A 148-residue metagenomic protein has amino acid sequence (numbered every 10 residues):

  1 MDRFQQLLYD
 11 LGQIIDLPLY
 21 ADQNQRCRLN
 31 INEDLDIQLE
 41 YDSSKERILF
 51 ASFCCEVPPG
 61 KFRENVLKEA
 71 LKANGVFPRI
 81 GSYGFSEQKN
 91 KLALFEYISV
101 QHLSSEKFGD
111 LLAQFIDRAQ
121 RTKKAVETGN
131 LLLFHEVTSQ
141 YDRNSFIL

Functional and structural regions predicted by a protein language model:
M1-Q38, P78: Charge-rich, low-complexity N-terminal segments
Q23, D42-S44, Q88: Structural motif
C27, E46-I48, N90-L92: Hydrophobic residues embedded in beta-strands of well-ordered beta-sheets
I37-E56: A short acidic-to-branched-hydrophobic micro-motif
F53-Y97: Short, internal acidic amphipathic alpha-helical interface segments that mediate docking to partner proteins
Q101-L131: A contiguous, mid-protein "functional segment" used to position or interact with cofactors/ions or partner subunits
E127-L148: Short, highly charged C-terminal tails/helix-capping segments
